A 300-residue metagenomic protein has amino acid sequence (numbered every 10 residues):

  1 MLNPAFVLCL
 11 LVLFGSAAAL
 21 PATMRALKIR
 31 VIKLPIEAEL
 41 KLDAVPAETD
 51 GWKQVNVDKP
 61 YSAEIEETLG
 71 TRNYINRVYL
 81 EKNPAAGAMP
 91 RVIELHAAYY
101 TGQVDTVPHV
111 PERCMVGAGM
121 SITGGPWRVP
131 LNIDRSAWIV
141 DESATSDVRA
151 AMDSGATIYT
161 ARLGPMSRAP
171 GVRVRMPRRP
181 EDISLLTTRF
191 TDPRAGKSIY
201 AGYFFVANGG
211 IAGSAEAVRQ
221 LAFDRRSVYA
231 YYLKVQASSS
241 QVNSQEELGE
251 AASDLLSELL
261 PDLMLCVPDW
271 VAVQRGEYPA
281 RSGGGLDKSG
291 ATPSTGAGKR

Functional and structural regions predicted by a protein language model:
M1: Catalytic or ion-translocation cores adjacent to nucleophile or general acid/base/metal-coordination motifs in diverse
P4-P21: Hydrophobic membrane-insertion alpha-helices, especially the h-region of bacterial N-terminal signal peptides
V12-S16, V45, V228, A252: Active-site-proximal structural scaffolding
G15-A18, I29, F223, S227: Primarily extracytoplasmic/secreted proteins and surface-exposed domains characterized by disulfide-bonded cysteine
M24-A44: Alpha-helical transmembrane signal-anchor/signal-peptide segments
E39-L69: Short extracytoplasmic
N73-W270: A cross-kingdom signal targeting lumenal/periplasmic-facing segments of multi-pass membrane and secretory-pathway
W270-R300: Short, highly charged C-terminal tails/helix-capping segments
